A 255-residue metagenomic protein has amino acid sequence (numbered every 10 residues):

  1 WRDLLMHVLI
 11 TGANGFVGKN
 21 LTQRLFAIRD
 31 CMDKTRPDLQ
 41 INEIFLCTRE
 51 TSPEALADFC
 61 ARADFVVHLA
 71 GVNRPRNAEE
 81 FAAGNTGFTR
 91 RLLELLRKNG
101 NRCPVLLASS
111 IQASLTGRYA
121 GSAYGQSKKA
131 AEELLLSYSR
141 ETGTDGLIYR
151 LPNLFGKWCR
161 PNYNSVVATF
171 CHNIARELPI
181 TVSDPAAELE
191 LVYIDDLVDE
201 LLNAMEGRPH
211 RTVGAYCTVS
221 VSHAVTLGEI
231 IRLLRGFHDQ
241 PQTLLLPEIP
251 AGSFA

Functional and structural regions predicted by a protein language model:
M6-C31: N-terminal Rossmann NAD(P)H-binding glycine-rich loop of SDR-like oxidoreductase domains
G15, A82-T86, G121-K129, R160-N164 (+1 more regions): Short-chain dehydrogenase/reductase
T48-R91, L95-N99, Q112-Y119: NAD(P)H-binding glycine-rich loop region in Rossmannoid oxidoreductase-like domains and their noncatalytic homologs
R90-E133, S139-T142, L147: Conserved Rossmann-fold NAD(P)-dependent oxidoreductase catalytic core, especially the SDR/UDP-sugar
G121, P152-N162, D184-V192, T218-H223: Glycine-rich "substrate-gating" loop/helix at the edge of Rossmann-like oxidoreductase active sites
E133-W158, H172, L178-A187, T212: Conserved beta-loop-beta element that borders a ligand/cofactor-binding pocket
P161-T169, A186-E206, G228-R232: Substrate-positioning beta->alpha
N203-A255: Mid/C-terminal beta-alpha module of Rossmann-like enzyme folds, strongest in SDR-family dehydrogenases/epimerases
